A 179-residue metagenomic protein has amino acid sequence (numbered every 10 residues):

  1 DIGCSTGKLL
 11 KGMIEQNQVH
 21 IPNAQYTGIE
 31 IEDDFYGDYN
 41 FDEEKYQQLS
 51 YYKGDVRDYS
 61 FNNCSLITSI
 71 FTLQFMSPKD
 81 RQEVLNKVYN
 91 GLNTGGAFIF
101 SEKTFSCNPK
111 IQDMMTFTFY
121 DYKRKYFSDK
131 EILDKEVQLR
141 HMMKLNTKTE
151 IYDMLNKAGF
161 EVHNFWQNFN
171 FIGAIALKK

Functional and structural regions predicted by a protein language model:
I2: Conserved beta-strand/loop positions that form the S-adenosyl-L-methionine
T6-R57: Class I SAM-dependent methyltransferase SAM/SAH-binding core
D58-N62: Short conserved loop adjoining the S-adenosyl-L-methionine
T68: A conserved beta-strand element that flanks and buttresses the S-adenosyl-L-methionine
Q82-T94: A short glycine-rich, Lys/Arg-flanked "PGG" loop and its adjoining helix->strand segment in the class I
G95-E102: Conserved beta-strand signature within the Rossmann-like core of class I S-adenosyl-L-methionine
K103-M154: C-terminal alpha-helical "lid/dimerization" subdomain adjacent to the S-adenosyl-L-methionine
A158-K179: Core SAM-dependent methyltransferase catalytic element
